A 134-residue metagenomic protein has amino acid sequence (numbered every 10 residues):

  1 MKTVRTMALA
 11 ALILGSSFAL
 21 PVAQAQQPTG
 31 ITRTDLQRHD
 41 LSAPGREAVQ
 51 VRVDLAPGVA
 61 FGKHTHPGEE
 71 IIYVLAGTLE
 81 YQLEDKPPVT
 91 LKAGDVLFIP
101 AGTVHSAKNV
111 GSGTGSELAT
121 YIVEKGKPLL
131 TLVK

Functional and structural regions predicted by a protein language model:
K2-R52, F98, P128-K134: A short, N-terminal "cap"/entry segment at the start of jelly-roll beta-barrel domains of the cupin/DSBH fold
R46-A48, G58-Y73: A short beta-loop-beta micro-motif enriched in histidine and acidic residues
D54, E80, F98, L118-I122: Soluble periplasmic/extracytoplasmic beta-strand elements of cell-envelope proteins
L55-A56, D85-G102: Short acidic-glycine-tyrosine-enriched beta hairpin
F61-T65, L83, K108-V110, L132: Short histidine-centered beta-strand/loop micro-motifs that create catalytic or ligand/metal-coordination sites
P67-D85, D95: Glycine- and acidic-residue-biased ligand/ion/polar-headgroup-sensing regions
P88, T103-K127: Ligand-binding loop in jelly-roll beta-barrel domains
